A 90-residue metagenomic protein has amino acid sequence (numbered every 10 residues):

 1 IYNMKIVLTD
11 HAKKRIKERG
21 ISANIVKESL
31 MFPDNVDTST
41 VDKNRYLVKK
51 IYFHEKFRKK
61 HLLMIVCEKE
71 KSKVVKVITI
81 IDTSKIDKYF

Functional and structural regions predicted by a protein language model:
I1-F90: Ribonuclease/tRNase effector modules and their secretory precursors
